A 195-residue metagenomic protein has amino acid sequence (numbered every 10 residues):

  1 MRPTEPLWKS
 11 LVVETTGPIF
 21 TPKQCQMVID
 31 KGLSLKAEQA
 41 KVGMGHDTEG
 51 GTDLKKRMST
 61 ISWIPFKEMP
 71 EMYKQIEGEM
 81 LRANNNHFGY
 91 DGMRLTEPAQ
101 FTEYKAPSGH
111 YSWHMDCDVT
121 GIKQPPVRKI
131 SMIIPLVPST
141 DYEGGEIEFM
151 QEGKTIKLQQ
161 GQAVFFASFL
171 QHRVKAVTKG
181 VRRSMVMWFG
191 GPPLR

Functional and structural regions predicted by a protein language model:
M1-A163, F169-R195: Fe(II)/2-oxoglutarate oxygenase catalytic core
